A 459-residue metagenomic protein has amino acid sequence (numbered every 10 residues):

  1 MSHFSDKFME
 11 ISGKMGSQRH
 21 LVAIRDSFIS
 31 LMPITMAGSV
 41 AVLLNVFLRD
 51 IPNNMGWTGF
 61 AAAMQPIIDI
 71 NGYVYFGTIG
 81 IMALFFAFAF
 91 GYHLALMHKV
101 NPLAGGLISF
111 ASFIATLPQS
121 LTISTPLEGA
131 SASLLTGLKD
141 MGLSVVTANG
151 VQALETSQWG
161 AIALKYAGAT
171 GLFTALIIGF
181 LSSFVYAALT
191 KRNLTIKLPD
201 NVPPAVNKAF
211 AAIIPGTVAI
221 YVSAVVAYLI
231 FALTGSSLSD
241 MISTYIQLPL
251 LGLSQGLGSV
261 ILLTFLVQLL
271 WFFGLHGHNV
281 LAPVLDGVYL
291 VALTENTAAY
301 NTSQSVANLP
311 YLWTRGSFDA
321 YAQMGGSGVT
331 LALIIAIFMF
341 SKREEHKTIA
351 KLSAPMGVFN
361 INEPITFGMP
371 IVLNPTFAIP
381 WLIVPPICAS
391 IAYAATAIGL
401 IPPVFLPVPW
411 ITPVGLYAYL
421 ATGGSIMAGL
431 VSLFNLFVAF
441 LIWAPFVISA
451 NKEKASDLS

Functional and structural regions predicted by a protein language model:
M1-M15, N54-A61, Q65, D69 (+5 more regions): Transmembrane alpha-helical segments and their short flanking loops that form helix-hairpins/helix-helix interfaces
M1-Q18, F60, K191-D200, A232-S239 (+1 more regions): Short, membrane-interfacial amphipathic segments enriched in basic
S17-T195, V372: Early transmembrane hairpin of solute transport permeases
R19, P33, V40-G72, V225-G326 (+2 more regions): Helix-loop-helix hairpins and the membrane-proximal interhelical loops of multi-pass alpha-helical transport proteins
H20, P199-A211, I246-L250, G368-P370 (+1 more regions): Membrane-interface segments at loop-to-transmembrane junctions
P33-V46, F85-H93, I108-S120, A175-A187 (+5 more regions): Hydrophobic core segments of alpha-helical transmembrane domains in multi-pass membrane transport and ion-translocation
D69-F86, Q152-E155, W159-I178, L253-F273 (+2 more regions): Hydrophobic alpha-helical transmembrane segments
A104-F113, G274, A282-G287, W381-I387 (+1 more regions): Central hydrophobic cores of alpha-helical transmembrane segments in multi-pass integral membrane proteins
